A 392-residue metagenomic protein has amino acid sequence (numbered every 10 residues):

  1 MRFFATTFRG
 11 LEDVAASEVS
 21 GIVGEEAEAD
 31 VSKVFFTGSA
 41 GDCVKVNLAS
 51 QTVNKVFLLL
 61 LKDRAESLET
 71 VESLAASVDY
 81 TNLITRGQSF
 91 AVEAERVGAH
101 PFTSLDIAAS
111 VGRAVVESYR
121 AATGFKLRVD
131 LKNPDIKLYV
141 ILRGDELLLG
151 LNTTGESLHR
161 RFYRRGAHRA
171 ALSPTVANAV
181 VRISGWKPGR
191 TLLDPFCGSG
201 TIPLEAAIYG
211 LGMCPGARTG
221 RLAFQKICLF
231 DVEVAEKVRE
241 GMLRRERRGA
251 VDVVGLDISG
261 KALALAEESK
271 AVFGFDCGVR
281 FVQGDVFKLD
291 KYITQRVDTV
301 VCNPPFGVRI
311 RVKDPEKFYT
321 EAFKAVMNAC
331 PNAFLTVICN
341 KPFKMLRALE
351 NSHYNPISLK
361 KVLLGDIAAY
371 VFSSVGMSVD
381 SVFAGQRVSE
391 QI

Functional and structural regions predicted by a protein language model:
M1-P134: Non-catalytic nucleic-acid substrate-recognition regions in nucleic-acid-modifying enzymes
V44-N47, E156-R161, R165, M377-I392: Flexible, glycine-/basic-rich loop-and-beta segments that form/coincide with the SAM-dependent methyltransferase
V97-H100, S157, F306-R309: A short, flexible beta-alpha/helix-coil linker loop
L149-I183: SAM-dependent Rossmann-like transferase core, predominantly class I methyltransferases with a strong bias toward
L172-F287: Conserved S-adenosyl-L-methionine
V286-I392: C-terminal catalytic and target-recognition region of SAM-dependent MTase-like enzymes, primarily methyltransferases
